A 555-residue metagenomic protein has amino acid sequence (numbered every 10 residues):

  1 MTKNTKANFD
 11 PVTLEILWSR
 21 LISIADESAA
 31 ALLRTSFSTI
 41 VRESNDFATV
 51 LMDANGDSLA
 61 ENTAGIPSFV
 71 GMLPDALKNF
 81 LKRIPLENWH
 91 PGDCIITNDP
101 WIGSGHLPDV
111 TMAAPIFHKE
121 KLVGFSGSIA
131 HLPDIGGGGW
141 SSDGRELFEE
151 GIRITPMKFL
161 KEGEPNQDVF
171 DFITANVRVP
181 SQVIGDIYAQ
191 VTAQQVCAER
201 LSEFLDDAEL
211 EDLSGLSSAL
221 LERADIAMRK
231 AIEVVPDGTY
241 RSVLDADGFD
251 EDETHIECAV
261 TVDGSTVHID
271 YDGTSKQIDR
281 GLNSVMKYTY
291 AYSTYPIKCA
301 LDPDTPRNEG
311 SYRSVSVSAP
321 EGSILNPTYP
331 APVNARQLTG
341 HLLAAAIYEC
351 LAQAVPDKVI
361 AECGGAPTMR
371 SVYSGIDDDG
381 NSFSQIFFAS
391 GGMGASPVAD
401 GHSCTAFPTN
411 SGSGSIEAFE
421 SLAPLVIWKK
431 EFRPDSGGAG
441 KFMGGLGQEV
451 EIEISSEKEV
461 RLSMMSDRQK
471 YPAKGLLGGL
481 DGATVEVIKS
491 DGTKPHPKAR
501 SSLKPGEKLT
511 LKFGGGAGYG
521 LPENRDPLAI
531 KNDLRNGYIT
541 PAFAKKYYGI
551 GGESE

Functional and structural regions predicted by a protein language model:
T2-P91, D99-H118, L122-S554: Glycine/proline-enriched, intrinsically flexible loops and inter-domain linkers
C94: Glycine-rich phosphate-binding loop of nucleotide-binding enzymes
